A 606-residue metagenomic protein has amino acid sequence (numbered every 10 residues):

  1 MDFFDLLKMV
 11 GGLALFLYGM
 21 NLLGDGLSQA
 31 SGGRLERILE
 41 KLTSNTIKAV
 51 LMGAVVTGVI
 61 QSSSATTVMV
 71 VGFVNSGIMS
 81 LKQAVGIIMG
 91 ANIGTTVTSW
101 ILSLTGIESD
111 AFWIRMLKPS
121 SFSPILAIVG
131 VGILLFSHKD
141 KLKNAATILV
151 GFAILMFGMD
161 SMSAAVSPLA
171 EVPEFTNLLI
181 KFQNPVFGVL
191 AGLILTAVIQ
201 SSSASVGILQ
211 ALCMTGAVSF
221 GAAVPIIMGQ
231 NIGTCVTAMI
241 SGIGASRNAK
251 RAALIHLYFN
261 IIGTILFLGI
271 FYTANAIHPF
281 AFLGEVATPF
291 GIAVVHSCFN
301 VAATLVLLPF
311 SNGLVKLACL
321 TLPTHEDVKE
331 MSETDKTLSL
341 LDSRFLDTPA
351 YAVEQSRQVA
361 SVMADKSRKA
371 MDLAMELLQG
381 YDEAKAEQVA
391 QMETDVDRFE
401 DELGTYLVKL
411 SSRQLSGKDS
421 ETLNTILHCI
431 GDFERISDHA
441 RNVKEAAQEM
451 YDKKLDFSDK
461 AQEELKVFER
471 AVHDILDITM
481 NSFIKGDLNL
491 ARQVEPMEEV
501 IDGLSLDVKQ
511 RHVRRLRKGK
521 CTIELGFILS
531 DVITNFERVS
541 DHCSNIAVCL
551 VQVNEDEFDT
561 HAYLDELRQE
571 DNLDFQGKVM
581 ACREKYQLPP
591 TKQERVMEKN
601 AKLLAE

Functional and structural regions predicted by a protein language model:
M1-L7, S109-S121, F175-K181, V286 (+1 more regions): Interfacial loop-to-helix junctions that mark the boundaries of transmembrane helices in multi-pass membrane
M1-T46, A145-I194, L212-T215: Helix-loop-helix hairpins and the membrane-proximal interhelical loops of multi-pass alpha-helical transport proteins
M9-L22, G53-T57, I125-S137, V150-M162 (+3 more regions): Hydrophobic core segments of alpha-helical transmembrane domains in multi-pass membrane transport and ion-translocation
G24-S28, V56-A65, V166-S167, L195-A204 (+3 more regions): Short helix-coil transition sites and intra-membrane helix breaks within transmembrane domains of multi-pass
L42-M69, P185-I208: Hydrophobic alpha-helical transmembrane segments of multi-pass integral membrane proteins, predominantly secondary
V59-T66, V85-L102, P119-L126, L155 (+5 more regions): Membrane-embedded alpha-helical segments of transport systems, primarily multispan ion/solute transporters
M69-A91, S99-S121, M159, T196-G233 (+4 more regions): Membrane-interfacial helix-loop connectors
M79, T105, V218, G244-K250 (+3 more regions): Cytosolic, long alpha-helical scaffolding segments
